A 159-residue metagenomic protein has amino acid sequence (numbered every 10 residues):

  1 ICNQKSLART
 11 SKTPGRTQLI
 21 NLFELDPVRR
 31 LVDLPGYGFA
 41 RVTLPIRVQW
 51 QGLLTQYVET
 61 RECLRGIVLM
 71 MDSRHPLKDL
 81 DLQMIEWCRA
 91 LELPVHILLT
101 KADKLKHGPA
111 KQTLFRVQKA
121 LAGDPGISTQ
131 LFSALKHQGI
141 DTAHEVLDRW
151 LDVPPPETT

Functional and structural regions predicted by a protein language model:
I1-L44, D152-V153, E157-T159: Conserved G1/Walker A P-loop phosphate-binding module
I1-T10, L31-G38, E62-M71, E92-L99 (+1 more regions): Short charge-dense sequence patches
R16, R29, G36-G38, R74-L77 (+2 more regions): Conserved nucleotide-binding/hydrolysis micro-motifs of P-loop NTPases
F23, Y37-F39, Y57, W87 (+1 more regions): Aromatic side chains
E24, L69, Q130: Conserved beta-strand segments that form the floor/walls of ligand-binding pockets within enzyme and binding domains
Q49-I127: Conserved C-terminal guanine-recognition region of P-loop GTPase G domains, centered on the G4
K104-T159: Canonical P-loop GTPase G-domain recognition
